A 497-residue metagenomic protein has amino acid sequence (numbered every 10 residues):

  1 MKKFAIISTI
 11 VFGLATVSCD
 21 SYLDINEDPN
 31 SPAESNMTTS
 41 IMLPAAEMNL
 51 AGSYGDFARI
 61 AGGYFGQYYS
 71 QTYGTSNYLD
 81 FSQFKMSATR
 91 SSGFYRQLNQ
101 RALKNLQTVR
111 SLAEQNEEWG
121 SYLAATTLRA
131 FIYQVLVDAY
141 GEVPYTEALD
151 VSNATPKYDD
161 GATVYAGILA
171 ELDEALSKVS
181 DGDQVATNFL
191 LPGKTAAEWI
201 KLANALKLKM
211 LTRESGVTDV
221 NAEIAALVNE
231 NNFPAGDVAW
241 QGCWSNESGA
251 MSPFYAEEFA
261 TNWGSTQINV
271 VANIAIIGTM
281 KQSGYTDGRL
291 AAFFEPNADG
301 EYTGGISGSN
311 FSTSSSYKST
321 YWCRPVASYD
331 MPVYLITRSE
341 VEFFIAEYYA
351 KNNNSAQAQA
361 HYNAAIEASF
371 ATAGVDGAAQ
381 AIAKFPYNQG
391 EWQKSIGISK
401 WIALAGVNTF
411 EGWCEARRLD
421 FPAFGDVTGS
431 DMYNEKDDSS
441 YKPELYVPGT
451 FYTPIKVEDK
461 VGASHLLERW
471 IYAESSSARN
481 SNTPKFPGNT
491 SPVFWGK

Functional and structural regions predicted by a protein language model:
M1-F4: Positively charged n-region of N-terminal signal peptides that target proteins for export
I6-I10: Hydrophobic helical h-region of N-terminal Sec-dependent signal peptides in bacterial secretory/periplasmic proteins
C19-Y69, Q100, T108, Q115 (+1 more regions): Membrane-proximal, proline-rich intrinsically disordered regions
N36-S40, T72-G377, N388-Q393, S399 (+1 more regions): Structured, solvent-exposed acidic/aromatic patches
A196, S252, A256-T286, L290 (+2 more regions): Long, intrinsically disordered, low-complexity segments
